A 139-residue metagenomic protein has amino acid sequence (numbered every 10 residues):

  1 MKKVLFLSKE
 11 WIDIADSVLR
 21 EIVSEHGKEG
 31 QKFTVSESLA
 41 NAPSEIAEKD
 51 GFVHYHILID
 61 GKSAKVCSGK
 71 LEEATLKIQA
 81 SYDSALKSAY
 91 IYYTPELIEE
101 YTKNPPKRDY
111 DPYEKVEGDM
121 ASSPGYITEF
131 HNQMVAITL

Functional and structural regions predicted by a protein language model:
M1-L139: Feature captures hydrophobic
